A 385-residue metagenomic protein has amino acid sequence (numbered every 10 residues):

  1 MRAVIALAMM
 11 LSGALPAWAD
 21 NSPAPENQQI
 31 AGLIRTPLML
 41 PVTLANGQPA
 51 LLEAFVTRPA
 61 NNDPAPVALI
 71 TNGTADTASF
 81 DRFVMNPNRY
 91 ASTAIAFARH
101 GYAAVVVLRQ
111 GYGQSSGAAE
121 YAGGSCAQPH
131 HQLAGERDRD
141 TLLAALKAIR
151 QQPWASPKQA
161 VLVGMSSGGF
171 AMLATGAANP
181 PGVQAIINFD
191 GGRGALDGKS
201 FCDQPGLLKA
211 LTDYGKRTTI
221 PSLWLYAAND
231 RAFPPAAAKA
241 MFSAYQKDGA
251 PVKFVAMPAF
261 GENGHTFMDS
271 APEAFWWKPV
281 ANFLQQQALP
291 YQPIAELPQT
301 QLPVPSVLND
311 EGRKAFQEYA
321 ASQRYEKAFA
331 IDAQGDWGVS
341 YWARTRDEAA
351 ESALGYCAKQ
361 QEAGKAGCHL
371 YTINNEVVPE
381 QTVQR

Functional and structural regions predicted by a protein language model:
D20-N62: N-terminal cap/lid segment of alpha/beta-hydrolase-fold proteins
D63-A65, G73-S116, A195-L196, R231-P234: Short substrate-entry loop that stabilizes the transition state in hydrolases
T71-G73, Y226: The conserved beta1-alpha1 loop
G124-P153: Alpha/beta-hydrolase active-site loop
L142-K209: Primarily recognizes the serine-hydrolase "nucleophile elbow" in alpha/beta-hydrolase and SGNH/GDSL folds
A185, G191-G249, K253: The feature captures the conserved acid-bearing segment of alpha/beta-hydrolase catalytic domains
P221, K253-F254, D269, E273 (+1 more regions): Secreted/extracellular ectodomain signature
F260-P272: Catalytic histidine-centered segment of alpha/beta-hydrolase-like enzymes
